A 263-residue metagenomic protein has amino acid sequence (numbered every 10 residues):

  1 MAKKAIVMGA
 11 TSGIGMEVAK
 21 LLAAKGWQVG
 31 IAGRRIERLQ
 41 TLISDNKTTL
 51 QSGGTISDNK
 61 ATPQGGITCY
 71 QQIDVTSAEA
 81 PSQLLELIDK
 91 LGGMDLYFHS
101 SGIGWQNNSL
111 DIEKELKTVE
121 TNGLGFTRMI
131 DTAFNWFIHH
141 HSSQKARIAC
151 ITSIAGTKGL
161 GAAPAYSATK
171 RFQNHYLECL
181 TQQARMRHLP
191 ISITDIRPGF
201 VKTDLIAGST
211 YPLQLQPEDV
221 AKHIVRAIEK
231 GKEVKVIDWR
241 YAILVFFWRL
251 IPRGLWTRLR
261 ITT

Functional and structural regions predicted by a protein language model:
T11-S12: Conserved glycine-rich cofactor-binding loop
G65-E79: Rossmann-fold cofactor-recognition segment
S100-Q106: Conserved NAD(P)H cofactor-binding loop of Rossmann-fold oxidoreductase domains
N107-E120: Short alpha-helical oligomerization interface
I130, T169: Active-site helix of classical SDR
S153: Residue(s) in the substrate-gating loop at a strand-loop-helix junction that position the organic substrate next
D195, A207-V245: C-terminal helical subdomain
